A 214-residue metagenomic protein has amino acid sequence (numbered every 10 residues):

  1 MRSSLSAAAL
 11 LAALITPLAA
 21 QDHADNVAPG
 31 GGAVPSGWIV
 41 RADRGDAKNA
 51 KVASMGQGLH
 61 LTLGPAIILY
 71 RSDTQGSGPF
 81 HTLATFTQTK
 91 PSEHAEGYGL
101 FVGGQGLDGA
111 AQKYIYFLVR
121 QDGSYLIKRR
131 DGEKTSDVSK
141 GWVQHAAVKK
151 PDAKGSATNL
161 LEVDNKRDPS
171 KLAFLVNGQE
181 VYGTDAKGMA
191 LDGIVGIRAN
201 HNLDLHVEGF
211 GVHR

Functional and structural regions predicted by a protein language model:
M1-S4: Positively charged n-region of N-terminal signal peptides that target proteins for export
A7-P17: Bacterial N-terminal signal peptides
Q21-G45: Extracellular carbohydrate-recognition regions
K48-I68: Short carbohydrate-recognition loop motifs
G64-K134: Secretory/extracellular carbohydrate-interaction modules and structurally similar beta-sandwich "look-alikes"
A84, A153-T184: Carbohydrate-binding surfaces in secreted/extracellular proteins
K134-L160: Short, aromatic/His-centered strand-loop micro-motif at the edge of beta-sheets
T184-G211: Flexible glycan-contacting loops in extracellular carbohydrate-active proteins
